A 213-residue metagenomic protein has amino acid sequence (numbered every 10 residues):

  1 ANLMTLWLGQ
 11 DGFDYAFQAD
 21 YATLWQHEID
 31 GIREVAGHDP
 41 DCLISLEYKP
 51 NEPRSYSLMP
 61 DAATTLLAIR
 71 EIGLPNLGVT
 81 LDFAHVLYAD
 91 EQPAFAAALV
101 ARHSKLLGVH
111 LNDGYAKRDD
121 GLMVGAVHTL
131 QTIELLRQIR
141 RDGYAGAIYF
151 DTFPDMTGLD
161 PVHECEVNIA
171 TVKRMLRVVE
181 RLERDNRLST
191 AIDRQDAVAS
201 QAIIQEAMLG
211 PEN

Functional and structural regions predicted by a protein language model:
A1-G9, L43-E47, G146-D151: Short beta-strand segments at enzyme active-site cores
A1-L3, T23-D39: An active-site-proximal structural segment forming one wall of the substrate-binding cleft that immediately precedes
A1-T23: Structural motif corresponding to the early beta-alpha repeats
Q10-D14, N51, D113-D119: Conserved radical SAM core fold
F13, P53, H85-Y88: Glycine-/small-residue-rich active-site loops that bind phosphorylated ligands and cofactors
Q18-A19, E52-P53, F83, L122-M123: Short, contiguous strand/loop micro-motifs
D30-E34, P40-D41, M59-L81, V86-N213: Histidine-acidic metal/acid-base catalytic patches
R54-L58: Conserved glycine-rich "GG(E/T)P / GGGxP" loop and the immediately following alpha-helix in the radical SAM core
